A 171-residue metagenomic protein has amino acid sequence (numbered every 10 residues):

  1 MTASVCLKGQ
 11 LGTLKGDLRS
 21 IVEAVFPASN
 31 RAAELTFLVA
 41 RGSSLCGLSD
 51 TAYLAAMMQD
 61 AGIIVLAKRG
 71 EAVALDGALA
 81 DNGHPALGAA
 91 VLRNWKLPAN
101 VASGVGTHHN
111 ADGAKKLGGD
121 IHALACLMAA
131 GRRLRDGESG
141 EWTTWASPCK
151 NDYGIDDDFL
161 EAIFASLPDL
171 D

Functional and structural regions predicted by a protein language model:
T2-S4, G12-N30, E34-D171: Metal-dependent nucleotide-binding catalytic modules
G9: Acidic catalytic motifs of isoprenoid enzymes
